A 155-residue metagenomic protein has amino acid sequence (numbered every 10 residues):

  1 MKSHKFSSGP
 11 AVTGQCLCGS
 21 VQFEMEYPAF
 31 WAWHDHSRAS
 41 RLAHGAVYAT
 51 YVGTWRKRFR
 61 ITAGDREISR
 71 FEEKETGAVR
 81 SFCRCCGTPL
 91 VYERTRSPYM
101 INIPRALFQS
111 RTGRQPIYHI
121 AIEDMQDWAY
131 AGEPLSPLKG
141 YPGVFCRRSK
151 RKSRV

Functional and structural regions predicted by a protein language model:
M1-Q15, S20-V155: A short Gly-Trp-Pro
